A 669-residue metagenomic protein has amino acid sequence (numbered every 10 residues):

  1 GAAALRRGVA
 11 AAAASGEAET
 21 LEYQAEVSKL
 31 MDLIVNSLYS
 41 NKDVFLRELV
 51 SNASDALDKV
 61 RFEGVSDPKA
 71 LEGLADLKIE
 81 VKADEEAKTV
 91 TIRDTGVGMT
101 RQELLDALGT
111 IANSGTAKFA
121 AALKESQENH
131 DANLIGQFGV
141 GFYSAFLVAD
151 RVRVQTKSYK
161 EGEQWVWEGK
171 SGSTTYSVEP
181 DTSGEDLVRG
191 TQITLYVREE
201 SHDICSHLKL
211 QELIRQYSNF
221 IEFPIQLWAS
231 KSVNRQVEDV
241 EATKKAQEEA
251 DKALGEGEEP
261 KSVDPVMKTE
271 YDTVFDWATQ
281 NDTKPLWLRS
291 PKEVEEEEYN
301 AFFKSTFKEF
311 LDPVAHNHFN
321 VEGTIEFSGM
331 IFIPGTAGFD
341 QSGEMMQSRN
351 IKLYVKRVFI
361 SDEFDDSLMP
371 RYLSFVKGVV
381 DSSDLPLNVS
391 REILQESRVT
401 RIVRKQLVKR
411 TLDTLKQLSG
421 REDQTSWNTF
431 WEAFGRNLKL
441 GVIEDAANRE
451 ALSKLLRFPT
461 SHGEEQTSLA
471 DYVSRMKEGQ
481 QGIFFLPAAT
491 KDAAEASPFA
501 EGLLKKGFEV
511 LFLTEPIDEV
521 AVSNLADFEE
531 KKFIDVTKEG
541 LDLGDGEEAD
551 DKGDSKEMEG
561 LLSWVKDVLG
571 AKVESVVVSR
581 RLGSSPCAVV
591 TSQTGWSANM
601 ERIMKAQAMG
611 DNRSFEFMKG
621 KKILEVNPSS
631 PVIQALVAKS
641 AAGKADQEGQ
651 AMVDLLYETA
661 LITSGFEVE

Functional and structural regions predicted by a protein language model:
G1-R6, A10-E19, A301, S305-F310 (+1 more regions): Long, non-globular segments of proteins
A3-E199, D203-I204: GHKL (Bergerat-fold) ATPase N-terminal catalytic module, capturing the glycine-rich phosphate-binding loop and acidic
L134, V152-Y176, R198-H202, L208-E669: GHKL/Bergerat-fold ATPase module in large chromosome/replication-associated machines
